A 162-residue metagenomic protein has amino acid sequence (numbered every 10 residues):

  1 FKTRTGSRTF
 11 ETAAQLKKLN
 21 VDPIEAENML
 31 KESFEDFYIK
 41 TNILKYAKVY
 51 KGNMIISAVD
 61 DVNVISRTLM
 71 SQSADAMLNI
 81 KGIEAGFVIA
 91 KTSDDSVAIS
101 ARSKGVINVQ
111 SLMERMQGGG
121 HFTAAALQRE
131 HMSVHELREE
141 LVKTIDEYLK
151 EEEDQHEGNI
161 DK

Functional and structural regions predicted by a protein language model:
F1-K162: Hydrophobic helix-and-loop "lid/oligomerization" segment in the mid-to-C-terminal part of catalytic domains
